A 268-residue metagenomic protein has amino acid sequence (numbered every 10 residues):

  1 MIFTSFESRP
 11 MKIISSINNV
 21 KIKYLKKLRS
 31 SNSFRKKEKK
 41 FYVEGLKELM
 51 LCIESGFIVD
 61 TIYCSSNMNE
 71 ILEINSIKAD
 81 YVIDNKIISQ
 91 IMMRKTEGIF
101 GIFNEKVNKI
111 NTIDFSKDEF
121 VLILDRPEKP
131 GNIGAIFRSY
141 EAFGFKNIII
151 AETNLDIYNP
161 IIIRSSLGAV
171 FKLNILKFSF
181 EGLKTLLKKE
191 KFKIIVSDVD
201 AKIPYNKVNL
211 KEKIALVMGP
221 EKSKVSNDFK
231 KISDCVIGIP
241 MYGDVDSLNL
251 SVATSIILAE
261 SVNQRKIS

Functional and structural regions predicted by a protein language model:
F3-S66, N154-L155: Boundary-proximal intrinsically disordered activation/regulatory segments immediately upstream of a helical core
G45, E128-I136, N249-A253: Amphipathic alpha-helical repeat scaffolds
E54, Y81, T112-D200: RNA substrate-binding interface of SAM-dependent RNA methyltransferases
N67-E73: Short, charged/polar "capping" segments at the starts of alpha-helices and the immediately preceding loops
Y81-N104: Glycine/small-residue-rich loop that forms an oxyanion/phosphate-binding "nest" at active or ligand-binding sites
G98, F103-D118: Acidic/glycine-rich phosphate/pyrophosphate-binding loops and surrounding catalytic core that coordinate Mg2+
I99-F103, S139-F143, I157, I161-G168 (+1 more regions): Structured adenosyl-cofactor binding patch, chiefly the S-adenosyl-L-methionine
V196-D246: Active-site/ligand-binding-proximal alpha/beta "capping" segment
